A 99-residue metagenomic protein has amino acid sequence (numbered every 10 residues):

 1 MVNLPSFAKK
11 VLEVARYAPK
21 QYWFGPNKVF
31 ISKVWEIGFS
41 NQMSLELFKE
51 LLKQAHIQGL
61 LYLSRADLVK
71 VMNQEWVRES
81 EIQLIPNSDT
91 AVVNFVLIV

Functional and structural regions predicted by a protein language model:
M1-V2, N41, I98-V99: Long, compositionally biased intrinsically disordered regions
V2-S32: Positively charged, polyanion-binding regions of nucleic-acid-associated proteins
P19-W23, E46, L60-S64: Residue-level signal for secondary-structure boundary elements
K33-L45: Short helix-coil junctions and helix-kink-helix linkers
F39-Q42, H56-L60: Short alpha-helix boundary/capping elements
Q42-Q54: Short amphipathic alpha-helical interaction segments
I57-V99: C-terminal engagement modules used by replication, chromatin/transcription, nuclear envelope/ESCRT, and ubiquitin
